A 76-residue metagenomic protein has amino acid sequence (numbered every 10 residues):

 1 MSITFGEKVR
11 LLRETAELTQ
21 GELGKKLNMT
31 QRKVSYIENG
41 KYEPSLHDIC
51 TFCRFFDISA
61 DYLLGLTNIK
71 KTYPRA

Functional and structural regions predicted by a protein language model:
M1-T15: A short, Lys/Arg-rich alpha-helix, primarily the initiator
E7, E17-L18, P44-H47: Residue-level signal for the short linker/turn that defines the boundary of a DNA-recognition helix
R10, G21, C50: Residues within the helices of the helix-turn-helix
R13, G24, C53: The alpha-helix within a helix-turn-helix
E17-Y36: Short alpha-helical DNA-recognition segment
N28, H47-Y62: DNA major-groove recognition helix of helix-turn-helix/homeodomain DNA-binding modules
R54, Y62-A76: Short, charged recognition helix plus adjacent turn of helix-turn-helix-like nucleic-acid-binding domains
